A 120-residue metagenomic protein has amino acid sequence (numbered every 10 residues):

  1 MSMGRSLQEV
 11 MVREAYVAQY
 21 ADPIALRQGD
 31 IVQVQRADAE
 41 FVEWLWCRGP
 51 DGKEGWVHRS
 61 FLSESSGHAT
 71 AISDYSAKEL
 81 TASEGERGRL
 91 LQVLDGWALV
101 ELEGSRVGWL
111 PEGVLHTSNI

Functional and structural regions predicted by a protein language model:
M1-I120: Src homology 3 (SH3)-mediated interaction modules
